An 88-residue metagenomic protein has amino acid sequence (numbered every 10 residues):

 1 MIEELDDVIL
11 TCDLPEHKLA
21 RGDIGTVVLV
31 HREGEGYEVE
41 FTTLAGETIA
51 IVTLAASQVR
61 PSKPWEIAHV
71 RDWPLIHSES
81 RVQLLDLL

Functional and structural regions predicted by a protein language model:
I2-W65: Basic/aromatic-rich interaction segments and small domains that mediate binding to polyanionic partners
P64-L88: Long, low-complexity intrinsically disordered regions
